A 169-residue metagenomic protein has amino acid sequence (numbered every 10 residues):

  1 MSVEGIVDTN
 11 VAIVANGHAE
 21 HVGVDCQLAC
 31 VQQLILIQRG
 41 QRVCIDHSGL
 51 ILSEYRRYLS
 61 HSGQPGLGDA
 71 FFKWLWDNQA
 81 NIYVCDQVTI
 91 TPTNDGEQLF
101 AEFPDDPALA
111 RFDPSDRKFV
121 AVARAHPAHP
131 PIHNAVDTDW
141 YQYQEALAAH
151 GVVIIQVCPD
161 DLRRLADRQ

Functional and structural regions predicted by a protein language model:
M1-H47: Short, well-structured N-terminal submotif of metal-dependent ribonuclease cores
S2, H47-S48, V120, R124-Q169: Acidic, PIN/NYN-like endoribonuclease modules and their adjacent C-terminal/linker elements
V7-T9, I45-G49, F112-S115, H133-T138: Short His-Asn-centered micro-motif
A15-H18, E54-L59, Y143-A146: A short acidic (Asp/Glu
H21-Q32, P65-W74, W140: Well-ordered, non-membrane alpha-helical segments in soluble/globular domains
V31-I35, F72, V120, R124: Short amphipathic alpha-helical segments and helix-helix/interface helices
L36-Q41, G49-L99: PIN-domain endoribonuclease scaffold, especially VapC-family toxins
V84-I132: Active-site neighborhoods of divalent-metal-dependent phosphate/nucleic-acid chemistry enzymes
